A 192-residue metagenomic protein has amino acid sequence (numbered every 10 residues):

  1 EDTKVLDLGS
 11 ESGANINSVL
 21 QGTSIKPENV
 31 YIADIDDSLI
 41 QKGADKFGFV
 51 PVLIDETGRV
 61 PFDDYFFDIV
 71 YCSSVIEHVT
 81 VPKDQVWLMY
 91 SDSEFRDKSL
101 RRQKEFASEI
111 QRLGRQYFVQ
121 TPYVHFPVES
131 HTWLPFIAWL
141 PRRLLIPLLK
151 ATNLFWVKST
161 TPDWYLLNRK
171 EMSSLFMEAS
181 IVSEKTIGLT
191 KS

Functional and structural regions predicted by a protein language model:
L6, S10-R59: Class I SAM-dependent methyltransferase SAM/SAH-binding core
Y71: A conserved beta-strand element that flanks and buttresses the S-adenosyl-L-methionine
S74-H78, K83: Short catalytic micro-motifs in class I SAM-dependent methyltransferases
Y90, L144-T160: Short, glycine-/aromatic-enriched active-site segment of Class I SAM-dependent methyltransferases
Y90-Q116: A short glycine-rich, Lys/Arg-flanked "PGG" loop and its adjoining helix->strand segment in the class I
R102, E109, Q116-R143: Conserved class I S-adenosyl-L-methionine
K158-E178: Short alpha-helix
E178-G188: Conserved S-adenosyl-L-methionine
